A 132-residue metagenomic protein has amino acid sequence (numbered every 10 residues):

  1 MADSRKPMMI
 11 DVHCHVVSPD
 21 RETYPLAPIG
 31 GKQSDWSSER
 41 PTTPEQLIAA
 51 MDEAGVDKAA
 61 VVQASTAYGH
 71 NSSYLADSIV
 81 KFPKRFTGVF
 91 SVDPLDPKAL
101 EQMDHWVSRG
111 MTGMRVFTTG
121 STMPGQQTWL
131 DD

Functional and structural regions predicted by a protein language model:
M1-M9, E101-S108: Short amphipathic alpha-helices and their capping/turn segments at secondary-structure boundaries
A2-S65, G69: An N-terminally biased module of ancient metal coordination in phosphate/nucleic-acid-related enzymes
D57-K58, T66-D132: Active-site gating/metal-coordination segments in enzymes
